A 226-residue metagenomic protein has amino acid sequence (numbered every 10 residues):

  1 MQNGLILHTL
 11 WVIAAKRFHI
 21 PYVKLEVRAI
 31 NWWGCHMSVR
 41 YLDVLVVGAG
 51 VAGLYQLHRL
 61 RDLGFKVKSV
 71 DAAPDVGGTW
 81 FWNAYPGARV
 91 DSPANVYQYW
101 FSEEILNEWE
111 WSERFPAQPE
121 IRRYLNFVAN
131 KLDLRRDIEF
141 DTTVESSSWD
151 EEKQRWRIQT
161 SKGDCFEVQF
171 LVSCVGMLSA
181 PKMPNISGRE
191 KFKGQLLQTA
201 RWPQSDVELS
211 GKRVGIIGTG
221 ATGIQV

Functional and structural regions predicted by a protein language model:
G4-I13, R17-V44, D62, S179-A200: Extreme N-terminal leader/targeting segments of oxidoreductases
Y41, D141, G211: Phosphate-coordination loops involved in phosphoryl transfer and adenosine-cofactor binding
Y41-S69, G223-V226: N-terminal Rossmann-like FAD-binding beta1-loop-alpha1 element of flavoenzymes
R61-N83: Glycine-rich FAD pyrophosphate-binding loop
F81-Y124: Glycine-rich active-site loop/strand segments that organize a redox cofactor
E104-W111, A117-I121, V175-V226: Glycine-rich dinucleotide-binding loop and its adjacent helix/turn
S112-M177: Feature captures the FAD/FMN-dependent oxidoreductase FAD-binding
